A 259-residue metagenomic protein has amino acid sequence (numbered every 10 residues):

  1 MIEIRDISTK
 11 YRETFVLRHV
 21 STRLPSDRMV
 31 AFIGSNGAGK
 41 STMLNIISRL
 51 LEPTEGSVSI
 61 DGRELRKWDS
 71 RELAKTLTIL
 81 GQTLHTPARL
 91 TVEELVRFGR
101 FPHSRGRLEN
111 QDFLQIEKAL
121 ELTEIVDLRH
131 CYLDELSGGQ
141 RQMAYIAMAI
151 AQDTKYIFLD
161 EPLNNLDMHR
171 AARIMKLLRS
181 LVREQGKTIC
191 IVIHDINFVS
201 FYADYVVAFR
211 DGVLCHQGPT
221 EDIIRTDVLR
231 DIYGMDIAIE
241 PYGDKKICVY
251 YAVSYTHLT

Functional and structural regions predicted by a protein language model:
I33-S35: The feature captures the beta-strand-to-loop junction immediately N-terminal to the Walker
S48: Helix-to-loop junction immediately C-terminal to a conserved catalytic motif
G56-E64, L73: Conserved ABC transporter NBD signature motif
R97, N110-L128, D153, F158: Conserved ABC ATPase "signature" region
Y132-L136, Q140: Conserved ABC ATPase signature
T256-T259: Conserved small/polar residues in nucleotide/adenosyl-binding loops
